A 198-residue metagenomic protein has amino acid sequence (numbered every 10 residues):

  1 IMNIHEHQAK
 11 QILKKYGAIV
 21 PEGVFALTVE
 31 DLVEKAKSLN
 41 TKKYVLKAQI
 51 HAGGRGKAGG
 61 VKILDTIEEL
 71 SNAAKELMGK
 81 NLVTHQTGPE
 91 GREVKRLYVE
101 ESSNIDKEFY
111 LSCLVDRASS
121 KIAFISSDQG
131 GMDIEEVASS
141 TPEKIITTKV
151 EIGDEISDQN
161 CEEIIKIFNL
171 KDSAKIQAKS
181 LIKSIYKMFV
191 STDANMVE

Functional and structural regions predicted by a protein language model:
M2-S38, K42: A conserved helix-loop-beta module that forms one wall/lid of the active-site cleft in ATP-utilizing catalytic domains
E6-A9, L13, N40-G56, T84-I105 (+2 more regions): ATP-grasp fold ATP-binding core
Q8, K15, P21, G56-K57 (+2 more regions): Expand to "…catalyze enediolate/carbanion chemistry for C-C bond making/breaking, isomerization, decarboxylation
K14-K15, G54-G56, E143-I146, D158-N169: Gly-rich Lys/Arg/Thr-decorated short loops/hinges at beta-loop-alpha junctions or inter-strand turns that position
P21-G23, L46-A73, Y110, D133-I134: Glycine-rich phosphate-binding loop of ATP-grasp-fold ATP-dependent ligases
I67-T84, I164: Catalytic core of tubulin tyrosine ligase-like
T87-E151: Hydrophobic alpha-helical hairpins/lids featuring a short glycine-rich hinge
K149-E198: Glycine-rich, mobile lid/loop segments that gate access to catalytic sites or pores
